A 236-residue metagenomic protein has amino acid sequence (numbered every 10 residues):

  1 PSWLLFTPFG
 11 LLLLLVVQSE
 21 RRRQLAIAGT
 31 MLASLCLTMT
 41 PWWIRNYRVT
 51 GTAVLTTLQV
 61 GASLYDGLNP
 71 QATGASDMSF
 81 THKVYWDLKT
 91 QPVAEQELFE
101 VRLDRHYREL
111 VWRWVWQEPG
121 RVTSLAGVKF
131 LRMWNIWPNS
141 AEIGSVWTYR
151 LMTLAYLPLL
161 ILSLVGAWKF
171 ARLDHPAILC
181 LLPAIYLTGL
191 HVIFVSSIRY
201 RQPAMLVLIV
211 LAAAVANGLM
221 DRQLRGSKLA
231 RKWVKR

Functional and structural regions predicted by a protein language model:
P1-L5, Y47-T50, S145-M152, I178-L179 (+1 more regions): Membrane-interface catalytic loops of GT-C/OST-like multi-pass glycosylation enzymes that act
P1-V16, T57, Q202, A212 (+1 more regions): Transmembrane-embedded, aromatic-rich helix segments that form part of the hydrophobic channel/pocket engaging
S2, F6-T7, L32, L154-L162 (+1 more regions): Membrane-embedded alpha-helical segments of multi-pass membrane proteins, especially the transmembrane helices
G10-L14, T30, S34-C36, A155-L164 (+1 more regions): Transmembrane alpha-helix segments characteristic of polytopic inner-membrane glycan-assembly/cell-envelope
L13-A26, W168-P176, A212-R236: Membrane-interface junctions at the ends of membrane-embedded or membrane-associated helices
R21-Y47: Hydrophobic alpha-helical membrane-interfacial segments at the cytosolic entry of transmembrane helices
Y47, A53-K129: Membrane-proximal stem/loop segments at transmembrane-domain junctions that anchor or position
L103-E109, R113-C180: Membrane-interface anchor segments at the N-terminal boundary of transmembrane helices in multi-pass membrane enzymes
